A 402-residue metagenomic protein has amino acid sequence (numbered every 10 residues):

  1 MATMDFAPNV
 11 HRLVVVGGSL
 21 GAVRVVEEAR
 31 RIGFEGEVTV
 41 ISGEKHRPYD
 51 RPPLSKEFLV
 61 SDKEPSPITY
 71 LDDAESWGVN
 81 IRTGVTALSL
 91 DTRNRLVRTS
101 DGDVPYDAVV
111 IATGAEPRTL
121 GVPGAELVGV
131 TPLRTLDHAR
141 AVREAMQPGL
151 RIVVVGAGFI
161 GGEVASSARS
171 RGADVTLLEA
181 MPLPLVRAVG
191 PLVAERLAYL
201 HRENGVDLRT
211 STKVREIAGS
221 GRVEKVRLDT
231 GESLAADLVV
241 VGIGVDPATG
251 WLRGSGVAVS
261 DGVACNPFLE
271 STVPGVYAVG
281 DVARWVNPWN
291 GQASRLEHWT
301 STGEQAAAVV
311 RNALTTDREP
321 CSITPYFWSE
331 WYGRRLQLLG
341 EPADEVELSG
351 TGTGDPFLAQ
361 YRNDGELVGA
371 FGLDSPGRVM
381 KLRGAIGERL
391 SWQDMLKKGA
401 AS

Functional and structural regions predicted by a protein language model:
M1-V14, A74-R151, V240-G242, P247 (+1 more regions): FAD-binding core/adjacent interface of flavoenzyme oxidoreductases
A2-R12, V282-G377: Mid-to-C-terminal Rossmann-like scaffold of FAD/NAD(P)H-dependent oxidoreductases
A2-V79, S167-V189: Beta1-alpha1 glycine-rich phosphate/pyrophosphate-binding loop at the start of Rossmann-like nucleotide-binding domains
R12, T230-A258, Y332-S402: C-terminal catalytic lobe of FAD-dependent flavoproteins
G17-L20, R134, G156-G158: Glycine-rich Rossmann-fold phosphate-binding loop(s) that bind the pyrophosphate of adenine dinucleotide cofactors
E35-E37, S76, I81-T99, V104 (+1 more regions): A Rossmann-like FAD-binding core segment of flavoenzymes
E126-L150, G221-R227, E232-E304, A308: FAD-site-proximal beta/loop scaffold in flavoenzymes
A141-V189, V193: Rossmann-like NAD(P)H-binding beta-loop-alpha module
